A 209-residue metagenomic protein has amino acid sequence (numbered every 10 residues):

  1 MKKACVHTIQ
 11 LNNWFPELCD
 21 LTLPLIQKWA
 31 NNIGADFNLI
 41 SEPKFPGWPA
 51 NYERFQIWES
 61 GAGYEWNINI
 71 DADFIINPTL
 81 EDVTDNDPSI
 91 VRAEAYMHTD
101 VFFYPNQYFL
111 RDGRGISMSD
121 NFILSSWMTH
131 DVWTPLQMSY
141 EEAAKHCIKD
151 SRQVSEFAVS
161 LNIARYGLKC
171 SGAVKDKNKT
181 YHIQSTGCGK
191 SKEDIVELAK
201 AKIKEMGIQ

Functional and structural regions predicted by a protein language model:
M1-L25, D85-S89, D120-N121, V132-D150 (+2 more regions): Long, low-complexity, intrinsically disordered polar/charged segments
M1-Q56, S60-E65, G187-Q209: N-terminal anchoring/stem segment of glycosyltransferases
H7, N38, I68-I70, S89-V91 (+2 more regions): Hydrophobic/aromatic beta-strand patches that form the interior of the parallel beta-sheet core in alpha/beta enzyme
L11-N13, K44-F45, F74-I75, Y96-T99 (+3 more regions): Short, solvent-exposed loop/turn segments at secondary-structure junctions
P49-I57, N67, D87-V91, Q107-Y108: Active-site regions of enzymes building and remodeling cell-envelope glycoconjugates
Y64-I75: Short beta-strand-to-loop acidic/aromatic patch adjacent to the donor-nucleotide binding site
I76-L110: Conserved donor-nucleotide/metal-binding helix-loop-beta segment in metal-dependent transferases, i.e., the alpha-helix
S117-G207: Catalytic core and acceptor-binding pocket of nucleotide-sugar-dependent glycosyltransferases
